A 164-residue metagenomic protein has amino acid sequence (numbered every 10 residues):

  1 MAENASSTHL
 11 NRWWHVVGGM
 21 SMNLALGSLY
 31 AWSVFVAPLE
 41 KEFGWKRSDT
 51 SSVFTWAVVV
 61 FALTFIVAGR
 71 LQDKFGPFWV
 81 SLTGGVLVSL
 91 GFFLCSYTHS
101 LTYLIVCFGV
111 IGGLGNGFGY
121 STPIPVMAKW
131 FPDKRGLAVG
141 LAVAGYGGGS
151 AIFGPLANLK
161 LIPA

Functional and structural regions predicted by a protein language model:
N23-L24, G91, T102-F118: Hydrophobic core of transmembrane alpha-helices in multi-pass small-molecule transporters, especially MFS/SLC-type
Y30, V58-I66, A151: Residue-level signature of mid-helix packing/kink "hotspots" within the transmembrane helices of 12-pass Major
L39, G109, G117-F131, A138-V139: Intracellular juxtamembrane helix-capping segments at the cytosolic ends of symmetry-related transmembrane helices
G44, G76, Y97-T102, F131-P132: Helix-breaking motifs and short loop linkers at transmembrane-helix boundaries and internal kinks in secondary membrane
T64-P77: Helix-to-loop junctions at the C-terminal end of transmembrane segments in multipass secondary transporters
F78-S81, L104: Primarily marks hydrophobic transmembrane alpha-helices of the MFS/SLC 12-helix fold
V86-H99: C-terminal ends and interior cores of transmembrane alpha-helices in multi-pass membrane transporters/permeases
Y146-A164: Helix-loop-helix hairpin linking two adjacent transmembrane segments in secondary transporters
